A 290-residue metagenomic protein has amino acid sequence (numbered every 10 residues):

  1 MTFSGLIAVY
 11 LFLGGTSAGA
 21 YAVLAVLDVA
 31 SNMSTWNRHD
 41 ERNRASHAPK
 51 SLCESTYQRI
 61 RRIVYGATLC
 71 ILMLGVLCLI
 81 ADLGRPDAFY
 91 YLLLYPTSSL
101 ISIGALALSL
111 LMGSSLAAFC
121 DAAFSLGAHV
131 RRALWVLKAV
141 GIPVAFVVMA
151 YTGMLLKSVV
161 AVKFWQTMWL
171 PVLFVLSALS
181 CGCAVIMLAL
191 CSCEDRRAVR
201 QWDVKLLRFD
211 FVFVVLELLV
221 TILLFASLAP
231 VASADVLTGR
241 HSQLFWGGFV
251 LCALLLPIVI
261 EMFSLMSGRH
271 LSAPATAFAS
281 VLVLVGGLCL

Functional and structural regions predicted by a protein language model:
M1-A18: Hydrophobic transmembrane alpha-helical segments in integral membrane proteins
T2, L6, L69-M73, F278-S280: Homeobox/homeodomain signature
G5, L13, S31-N32, T56 (+3 more regions): Long, contiguous internal "core" modules enriched in hydrophobic/ aromatic residues
T16, A20-H39, P49-A107: Membrane helical hairpin/interfacial module
A45-S46: N-terminal polybasic/positive-inside topogenic patches
